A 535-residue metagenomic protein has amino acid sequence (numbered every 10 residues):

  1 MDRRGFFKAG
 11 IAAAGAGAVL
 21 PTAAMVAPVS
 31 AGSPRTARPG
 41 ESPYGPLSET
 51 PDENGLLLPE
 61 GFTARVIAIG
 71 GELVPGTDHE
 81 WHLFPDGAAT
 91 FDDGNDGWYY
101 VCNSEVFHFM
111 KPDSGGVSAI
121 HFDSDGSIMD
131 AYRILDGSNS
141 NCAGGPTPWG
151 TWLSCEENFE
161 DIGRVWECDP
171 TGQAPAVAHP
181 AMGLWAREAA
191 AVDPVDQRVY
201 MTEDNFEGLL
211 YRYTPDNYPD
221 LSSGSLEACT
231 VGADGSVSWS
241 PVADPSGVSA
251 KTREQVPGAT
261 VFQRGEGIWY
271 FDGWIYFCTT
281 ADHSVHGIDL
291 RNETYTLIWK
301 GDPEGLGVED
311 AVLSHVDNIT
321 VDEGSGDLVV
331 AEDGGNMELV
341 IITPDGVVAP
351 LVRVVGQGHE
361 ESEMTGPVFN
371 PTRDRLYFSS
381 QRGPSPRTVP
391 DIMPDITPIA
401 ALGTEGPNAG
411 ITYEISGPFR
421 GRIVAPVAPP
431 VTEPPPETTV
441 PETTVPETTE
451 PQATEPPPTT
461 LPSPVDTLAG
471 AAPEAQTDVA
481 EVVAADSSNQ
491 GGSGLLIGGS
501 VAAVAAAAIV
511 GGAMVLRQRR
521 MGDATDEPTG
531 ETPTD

Functional and structural regions predicted by a protein language model:
G5-P430: Sequence/structural signature of beta-propeller domains
K8-A9, G492-V504, M514-V515: Short, hydrophobic alpha-helical membrane anchors of single-pass surface/secreted proteins
G10-A14, A18, V482-V483, A505 (+1 more regions): Cleavable Sec-type N-terminal signal peptides
P28, E450, D466-L468, A472 (+4 more regions): Short, intrinsically disordered, low-complexity terminal segments
P429-Q490: C-terminal low-complexity, Ser/Thr- and acidic/Pro-rich disordered "stalk" regions positioned immediately N-terminal
V483-I497, Q518-G522: Short, low-complexity patches enriched in S/T/P/G
A502, A506-D535: C-terminal membrane-anchoring or membrane-association module
